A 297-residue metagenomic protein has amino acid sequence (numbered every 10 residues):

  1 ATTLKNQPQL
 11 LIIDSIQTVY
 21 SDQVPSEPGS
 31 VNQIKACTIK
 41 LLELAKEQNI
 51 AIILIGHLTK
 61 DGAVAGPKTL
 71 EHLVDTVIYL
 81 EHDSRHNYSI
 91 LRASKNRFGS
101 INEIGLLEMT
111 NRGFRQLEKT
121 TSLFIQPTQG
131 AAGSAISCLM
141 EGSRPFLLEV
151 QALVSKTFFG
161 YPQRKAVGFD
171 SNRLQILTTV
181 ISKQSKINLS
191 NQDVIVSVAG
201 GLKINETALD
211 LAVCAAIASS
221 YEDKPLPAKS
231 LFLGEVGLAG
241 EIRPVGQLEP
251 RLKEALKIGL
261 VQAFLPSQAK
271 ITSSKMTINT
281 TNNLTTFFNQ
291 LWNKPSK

Functional and structural regions predicted by a protein language model:
A1-L10, I16-K68, H72-K297: Peripheral, non-AAA+ core regions of ATP-driven protein-machinery
